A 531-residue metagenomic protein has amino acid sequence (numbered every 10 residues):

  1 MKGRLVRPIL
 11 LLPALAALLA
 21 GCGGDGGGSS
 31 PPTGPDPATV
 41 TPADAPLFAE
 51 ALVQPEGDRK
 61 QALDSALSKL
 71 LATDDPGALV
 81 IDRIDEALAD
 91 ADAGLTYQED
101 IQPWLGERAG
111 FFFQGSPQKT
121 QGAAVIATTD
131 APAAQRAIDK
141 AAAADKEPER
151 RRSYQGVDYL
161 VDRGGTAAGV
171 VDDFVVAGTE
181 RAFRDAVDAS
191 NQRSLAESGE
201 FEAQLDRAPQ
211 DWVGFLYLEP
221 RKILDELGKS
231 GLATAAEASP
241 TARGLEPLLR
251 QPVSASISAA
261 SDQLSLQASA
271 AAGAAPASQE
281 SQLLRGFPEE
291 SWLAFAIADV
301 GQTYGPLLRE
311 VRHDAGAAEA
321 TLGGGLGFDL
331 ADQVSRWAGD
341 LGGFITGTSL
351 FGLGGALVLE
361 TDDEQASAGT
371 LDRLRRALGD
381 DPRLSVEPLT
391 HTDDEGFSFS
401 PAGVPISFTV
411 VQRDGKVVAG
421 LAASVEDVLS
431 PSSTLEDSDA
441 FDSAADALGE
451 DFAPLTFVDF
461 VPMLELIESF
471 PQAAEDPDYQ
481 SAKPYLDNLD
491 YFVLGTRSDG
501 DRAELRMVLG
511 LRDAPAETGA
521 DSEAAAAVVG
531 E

Functional and structural regions predicted by a protein language model:
M1-A20: Sec-dependent bacterial lipoprotein signal peptides
C22-Q121, I126-Y159, A196, E202-S254 (+5 more regions): Structural boundary/hinge residues at secondary-structure and domain interfaces
F113, Y159-R163, G396-A402: Short beta-strand segments that buttress and anchor functional surface loops
T128-P132, T179-F183, T361-A366, A422-V425: Helix N-cap motif at beta-to-alpha junctions
L160-G228, G403-P484: A conserved glycine-rich beta-strand in the N-terminal activation segment of trypsin-fold
A277-S281, E289, V410, V417 (+1 more regions): A cross-kingdom marker for long, charged
G342-A366, R373: Loop/turn-rich, solvent-exposed surfaces of beta-rich toroidal or solenoidal domains
P388, T392-I406: Flexible, glycine/threonine-enriched loop-and-boundary segments that flank and lead into catalytic domains of large
